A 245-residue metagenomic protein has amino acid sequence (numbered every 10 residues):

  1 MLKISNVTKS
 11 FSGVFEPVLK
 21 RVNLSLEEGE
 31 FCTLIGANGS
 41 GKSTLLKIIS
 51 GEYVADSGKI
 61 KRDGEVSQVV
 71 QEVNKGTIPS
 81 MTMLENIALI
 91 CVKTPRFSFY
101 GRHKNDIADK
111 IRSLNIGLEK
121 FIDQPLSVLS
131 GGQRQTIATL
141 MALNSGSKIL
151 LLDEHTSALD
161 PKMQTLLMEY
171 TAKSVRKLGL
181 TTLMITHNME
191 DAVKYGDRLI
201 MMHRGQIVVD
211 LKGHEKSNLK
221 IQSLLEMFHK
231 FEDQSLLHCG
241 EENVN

Functional and structural regions predicted by a protein language model:
M1-I4, K9-R21: A short, flexible loop at the N-terminus of ABC-type nucleotide-binding domains that lies
I35-A37: The feature captures the beta-strand-to-loop junction immediately N-terminal to the Walker
S50: Helix-to-loop junction immediately C-terminal to a conserved catalytic motif
M81-K93: Q-loop/switch helix immediately C-terminal to the Walker
L143-K148: A short, proline-enriched helix->beta-strand linker immediately N-terminal to the Walker B motif in ABC-type P-loop
E154-H155: Walker B catalytic motif
T186-H187: H-loop/switch region of ABC-family ATPase nucleotide-binding domains
Q206-K230: Conserved beta-strand-loop-alpha-helix hinge in the C-terminal portion of ABC ATPase nucleotide-binding domains
